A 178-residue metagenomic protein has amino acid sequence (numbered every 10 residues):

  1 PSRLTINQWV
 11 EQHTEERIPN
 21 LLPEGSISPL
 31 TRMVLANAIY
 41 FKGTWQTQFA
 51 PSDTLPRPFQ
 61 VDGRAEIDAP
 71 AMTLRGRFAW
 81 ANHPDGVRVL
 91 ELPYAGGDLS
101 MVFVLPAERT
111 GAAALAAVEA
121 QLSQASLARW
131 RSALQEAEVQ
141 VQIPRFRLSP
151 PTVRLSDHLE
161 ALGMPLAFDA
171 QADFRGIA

Functional and structural regions predicted by a protein language model:
P1-A114, S132-A178: Non-catalytic, conformational "gating/processing" segments within enzyme and secreted inhibitor domains
E119-Q121, H158-L159: Short intrinsically disordered coil segments
A120-E136: Short, cationic low-complexity segments
